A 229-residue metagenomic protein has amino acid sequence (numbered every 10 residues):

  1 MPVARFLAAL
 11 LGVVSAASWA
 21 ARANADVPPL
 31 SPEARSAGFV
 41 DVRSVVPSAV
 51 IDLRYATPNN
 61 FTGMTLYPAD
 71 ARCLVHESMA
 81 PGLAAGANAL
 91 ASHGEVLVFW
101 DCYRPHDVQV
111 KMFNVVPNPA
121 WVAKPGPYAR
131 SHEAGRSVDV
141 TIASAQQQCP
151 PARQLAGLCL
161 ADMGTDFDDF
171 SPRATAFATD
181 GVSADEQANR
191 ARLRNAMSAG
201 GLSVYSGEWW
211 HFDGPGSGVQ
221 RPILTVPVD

Functional and structural regions predicted by a protein language model:
M1-R5: Positively charged n-region of N-terminal signal peptides that target proteins for export
L7-S18: Bacterial N-terminal signal peptides
W19-W100, N114-G207, D213-D229: Extracytoplasmic cell-surface/polysaccharide-interacting catalytic and binding patches
P105: Segments that shape or occlude catalytic/ligand-binding pockets
V108-Q109: Short, well-ordered surface patches within globular domains
